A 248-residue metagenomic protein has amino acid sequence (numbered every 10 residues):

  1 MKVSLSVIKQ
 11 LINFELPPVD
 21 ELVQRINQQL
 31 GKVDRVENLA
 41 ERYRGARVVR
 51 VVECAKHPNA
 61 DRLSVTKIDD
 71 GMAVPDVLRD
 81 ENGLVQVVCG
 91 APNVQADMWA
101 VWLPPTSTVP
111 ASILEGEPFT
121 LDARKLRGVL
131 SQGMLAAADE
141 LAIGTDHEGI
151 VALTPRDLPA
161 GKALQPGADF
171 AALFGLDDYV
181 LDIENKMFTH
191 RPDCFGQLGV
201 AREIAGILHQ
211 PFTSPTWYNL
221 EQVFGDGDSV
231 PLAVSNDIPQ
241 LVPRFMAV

Functional and structural regions predicted by a protein language model:
M1-F224: Phosphate-backbone binding interfaces of nucleic-acid-interacting proteins
R50, T213, Y218-V248: Core mixed alpha/beta domains of very large multi-subunit molecular machines
